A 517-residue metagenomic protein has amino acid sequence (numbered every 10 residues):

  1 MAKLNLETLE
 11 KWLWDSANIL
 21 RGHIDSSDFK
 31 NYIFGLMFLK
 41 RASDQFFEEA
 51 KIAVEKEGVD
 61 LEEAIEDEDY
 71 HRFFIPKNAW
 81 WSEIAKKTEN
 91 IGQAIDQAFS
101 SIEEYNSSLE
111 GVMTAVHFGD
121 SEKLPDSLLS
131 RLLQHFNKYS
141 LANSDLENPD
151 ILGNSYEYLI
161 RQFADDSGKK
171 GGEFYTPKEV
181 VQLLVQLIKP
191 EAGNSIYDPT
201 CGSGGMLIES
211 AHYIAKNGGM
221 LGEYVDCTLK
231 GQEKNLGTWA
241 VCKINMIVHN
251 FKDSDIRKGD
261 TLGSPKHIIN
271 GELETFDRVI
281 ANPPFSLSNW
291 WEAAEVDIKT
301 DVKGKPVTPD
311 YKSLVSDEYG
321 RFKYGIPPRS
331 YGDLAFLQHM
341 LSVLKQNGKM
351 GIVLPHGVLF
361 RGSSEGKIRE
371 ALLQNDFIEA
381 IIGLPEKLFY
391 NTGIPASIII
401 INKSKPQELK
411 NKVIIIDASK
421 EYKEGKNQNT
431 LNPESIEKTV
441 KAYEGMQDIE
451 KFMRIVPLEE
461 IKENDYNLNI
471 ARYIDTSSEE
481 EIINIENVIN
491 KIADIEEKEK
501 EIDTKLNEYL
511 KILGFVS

Functional and structural regions predicted by a protein language model:
M1-A192, R257-K266, G383-E386, K410-S419 (+1 more regions): Non-catalytic, mostly N-terminal accessory regions of nucleic-acid modification and defense proteins
A2-L4, G263, N270-S517: A conserved structural/catalytic subdomain of Rossmann-like adenosyl-cofactor enzymes
T8, W12, K234, G332: Soluble or luminal CAZymes and related metallo-dependent hydrolases
N18, L141, D165-K169, I196 (+4 more regions): Glycine- and acidic
I19, Y139, Y158, Q162 (+10 more regions): Conserved, well-folded catalytic cores of nucleic-acid-processing and energy-transducing macromolecular machines
K40-A53, F163, I214, N250 (+3 more regions): A generic secondary-structure signal for well-formed alpha-helical elements
K170-A281, F285-K305, L334-A335, L354-G357 (+2 more regions): Conserved S-adenosyl-L-methionine
